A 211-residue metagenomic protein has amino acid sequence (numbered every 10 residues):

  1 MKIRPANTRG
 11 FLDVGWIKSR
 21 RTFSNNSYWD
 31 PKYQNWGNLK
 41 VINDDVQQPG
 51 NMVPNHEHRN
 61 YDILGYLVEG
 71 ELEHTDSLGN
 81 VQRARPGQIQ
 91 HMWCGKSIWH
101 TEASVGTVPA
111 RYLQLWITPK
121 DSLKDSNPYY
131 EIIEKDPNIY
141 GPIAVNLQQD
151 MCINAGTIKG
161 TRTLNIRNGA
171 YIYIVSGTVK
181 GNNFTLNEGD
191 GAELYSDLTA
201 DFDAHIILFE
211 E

Functional and structural regions predicted by a protein language model:
M1-D44, Q48-P49, V53-P54, V81-P86 (+2 more regions): A short, N-terminal "cap"/entry segment at the start of jelly-roll beta-barrel domains of the cupin/DSBH fold
I42-N43, L67, W93, W116-T118 (+1 more regions): Short beta-strand segments
N51-H58, T75-D76, T101-S104, R162-I166: Short histidine-centered beta-strand/loop micro-motifs that create catalytic or ligand/metal-coordination sites
V53-P54, L72-E73, Q90-H91, G95-A103 (+2 more regions): Histidine-centered metal-chelating micro-motifs
Y61-T75, P86-Q88, G160-F184, E188: Glycine- and acidic-residue-biased ligand/ion/polar-headgroup-sensing regions
L78-W93, E134-N138, T161-T163, K180-A200: Short acidic-glycine-tyrosine-enriched beta hairpin
I143-R162, Y171: Edge strands and adjacent loops of beta-rich recognition modules
Y195-E211: Short, basic/aromatic-enriched C-terminal tail that caps enzymatic domains
